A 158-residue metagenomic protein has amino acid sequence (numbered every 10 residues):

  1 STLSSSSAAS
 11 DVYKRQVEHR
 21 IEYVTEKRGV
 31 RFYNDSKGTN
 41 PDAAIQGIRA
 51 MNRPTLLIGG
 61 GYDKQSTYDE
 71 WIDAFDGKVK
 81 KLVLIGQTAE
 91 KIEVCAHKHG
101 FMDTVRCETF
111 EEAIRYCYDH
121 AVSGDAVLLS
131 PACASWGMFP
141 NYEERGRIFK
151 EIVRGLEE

Functional and structural regions predicted by a protein language model:
T2-A9, Y13: Single conserved hydrophobic/aromatic residue that forms the stacking wall/gate of nucleotide- or nucleobase-binding
Q16-V17, Y23-R31, S36-E158: ATP-dependent carboxylate-amine ligase
